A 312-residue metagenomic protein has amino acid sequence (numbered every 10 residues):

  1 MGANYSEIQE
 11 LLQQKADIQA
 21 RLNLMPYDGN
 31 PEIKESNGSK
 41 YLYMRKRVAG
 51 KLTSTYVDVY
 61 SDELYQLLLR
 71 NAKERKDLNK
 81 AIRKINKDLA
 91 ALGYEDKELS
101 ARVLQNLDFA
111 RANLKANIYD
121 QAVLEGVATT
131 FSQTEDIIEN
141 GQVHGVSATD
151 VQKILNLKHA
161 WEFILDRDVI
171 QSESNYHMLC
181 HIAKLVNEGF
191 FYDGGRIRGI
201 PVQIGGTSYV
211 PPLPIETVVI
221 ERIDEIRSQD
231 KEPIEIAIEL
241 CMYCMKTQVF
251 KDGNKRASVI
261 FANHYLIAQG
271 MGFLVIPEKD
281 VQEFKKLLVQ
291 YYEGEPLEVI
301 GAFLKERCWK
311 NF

Functional and structural regions predicted by a protein language model:
M1-Y41, R47-F312: FIC/Doc superfamily catalytic core
